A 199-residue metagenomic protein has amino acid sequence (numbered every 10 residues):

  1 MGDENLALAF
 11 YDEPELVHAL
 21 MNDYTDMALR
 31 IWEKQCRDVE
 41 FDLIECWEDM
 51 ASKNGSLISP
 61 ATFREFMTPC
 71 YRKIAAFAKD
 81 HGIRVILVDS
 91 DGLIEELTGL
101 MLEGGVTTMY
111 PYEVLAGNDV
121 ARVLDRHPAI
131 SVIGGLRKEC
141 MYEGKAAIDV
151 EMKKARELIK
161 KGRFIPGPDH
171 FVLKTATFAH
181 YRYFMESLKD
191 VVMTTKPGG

Functional and structural regions predicted by a protein language model:
M1-G199: Active-site loop segments of alpha/beta catalytic cores
